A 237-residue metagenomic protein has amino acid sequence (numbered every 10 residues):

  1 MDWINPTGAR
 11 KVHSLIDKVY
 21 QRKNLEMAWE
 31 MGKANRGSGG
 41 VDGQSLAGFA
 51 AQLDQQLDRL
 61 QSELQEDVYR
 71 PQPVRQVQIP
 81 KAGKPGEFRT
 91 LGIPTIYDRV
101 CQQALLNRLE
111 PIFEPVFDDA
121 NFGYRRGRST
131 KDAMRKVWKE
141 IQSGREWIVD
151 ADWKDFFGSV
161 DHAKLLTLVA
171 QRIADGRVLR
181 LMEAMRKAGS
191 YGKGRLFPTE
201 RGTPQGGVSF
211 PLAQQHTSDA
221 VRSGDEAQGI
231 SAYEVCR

Functional and structural regions predicted by a protein language model:
M1-K23: Charged, compositionally biased N-terminal leader segments and the immediate start of the first structured element
D17, Q21, W29, K33-G37: N-terminal amphipathic, basic-rich helices that act as targeting or association modules
A28-G32, A104, L181-R186: Short alpha-helical scaffolding segments that buttress acidic/His motifs in well-ordered protein cores
S38, G48-P73: Amphipathic alpha-helical blocks
E63-Q78, V116-C236: Conserved polymerase palm-domain catalytic core
F88-T95: Conserved phosphate-binding loops in nucleotide/dinucleotide-binding enzymes
I96-Y97, C101-A104, W138: Duplex nucleic acid-engaging cores and interfaces of nucleic-acid transaction enzymes
Q102-A120: Electropositive, glycine- and tryptophan-enriched low-complexity nucleic-acid-binding patches
